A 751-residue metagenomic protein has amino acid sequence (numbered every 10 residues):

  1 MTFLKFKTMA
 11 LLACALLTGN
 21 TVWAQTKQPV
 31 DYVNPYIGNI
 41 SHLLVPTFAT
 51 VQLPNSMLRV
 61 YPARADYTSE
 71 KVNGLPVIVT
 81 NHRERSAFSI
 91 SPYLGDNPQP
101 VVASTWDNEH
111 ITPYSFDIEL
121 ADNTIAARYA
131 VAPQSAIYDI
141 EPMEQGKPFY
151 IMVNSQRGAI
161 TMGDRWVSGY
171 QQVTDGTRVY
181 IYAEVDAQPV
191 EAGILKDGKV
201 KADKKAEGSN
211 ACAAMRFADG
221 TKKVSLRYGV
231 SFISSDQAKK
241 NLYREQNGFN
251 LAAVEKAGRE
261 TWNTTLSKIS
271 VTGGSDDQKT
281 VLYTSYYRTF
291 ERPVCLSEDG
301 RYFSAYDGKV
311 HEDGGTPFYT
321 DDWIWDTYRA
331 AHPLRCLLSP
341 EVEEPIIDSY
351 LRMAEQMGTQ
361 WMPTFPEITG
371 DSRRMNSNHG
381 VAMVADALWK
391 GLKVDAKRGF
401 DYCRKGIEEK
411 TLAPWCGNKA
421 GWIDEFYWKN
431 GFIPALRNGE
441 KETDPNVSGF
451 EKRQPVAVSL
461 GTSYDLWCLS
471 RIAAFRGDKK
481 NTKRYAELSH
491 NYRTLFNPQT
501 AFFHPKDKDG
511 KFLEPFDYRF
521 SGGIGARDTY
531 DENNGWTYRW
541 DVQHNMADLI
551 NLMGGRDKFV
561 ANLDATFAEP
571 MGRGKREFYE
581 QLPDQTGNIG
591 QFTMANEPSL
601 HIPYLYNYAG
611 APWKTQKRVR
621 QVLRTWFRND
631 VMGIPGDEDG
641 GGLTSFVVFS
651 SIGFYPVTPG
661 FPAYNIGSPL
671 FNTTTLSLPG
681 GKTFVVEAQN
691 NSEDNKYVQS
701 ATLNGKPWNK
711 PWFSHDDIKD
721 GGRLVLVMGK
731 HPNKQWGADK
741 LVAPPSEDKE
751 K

Functional and structural regions predicted by a protein language model:
M1-T26: Bacterial Sec-dependent N-terminal signal peptides
Q25-A382, D386-L460, C468, A473-T494 (+8 more regions): Accessory carbohydrate-recognition regions in carbohydrate-active enzymes
D465: ATP-dependent phospho-/nucleotidyl transfer catalytic cores
P669-F671, E693-V698: Short coil-to-beta strand junction motifs in C2/discoidin
L676-S677: Extracellular/periplasmic, surface-exposed regions of secreted and cell-surface proteins
F684-E693: Short aromatic-glycine motifs in intrinsically disordered, low-complexity regions
